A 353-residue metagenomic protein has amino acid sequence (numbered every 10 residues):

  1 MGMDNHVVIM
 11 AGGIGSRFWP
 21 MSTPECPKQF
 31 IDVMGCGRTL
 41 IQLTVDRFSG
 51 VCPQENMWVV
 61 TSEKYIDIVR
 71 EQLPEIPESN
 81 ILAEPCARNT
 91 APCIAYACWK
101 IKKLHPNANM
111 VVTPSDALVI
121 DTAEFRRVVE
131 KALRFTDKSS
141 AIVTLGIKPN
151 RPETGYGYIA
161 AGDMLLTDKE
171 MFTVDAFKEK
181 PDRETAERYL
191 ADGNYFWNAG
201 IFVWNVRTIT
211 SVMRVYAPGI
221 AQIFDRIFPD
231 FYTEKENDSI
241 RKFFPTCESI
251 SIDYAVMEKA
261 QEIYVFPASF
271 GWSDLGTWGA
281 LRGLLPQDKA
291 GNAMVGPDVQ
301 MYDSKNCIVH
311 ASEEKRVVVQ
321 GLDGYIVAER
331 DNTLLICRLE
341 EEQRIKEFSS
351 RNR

Functional and structural regions predicted by a protein language model:
M1-I9, R17-P24, G35-P114, I120-E130: Conserved N-terminal catalytic core of the sugar/cofactor nucleotidyltransferase
M3, V206-R353: Left-handed beta-helix
I9-A11, V60, V111-P114, T144-K148 (+3 more regions): Short beta-strand segments
I41, A97, D116, I159 (+3 more regions): Residue-level signal for inorganic ion chemistry
V59, L82-A83, V112, V143-L145 (+2 more regions): General beta-strand structural signal in soluble alpha/beta enzymes
T122-F244, Y264, E314, R338-L339: Conserved core of the sugar-phosphate nucleotidyltransferase
